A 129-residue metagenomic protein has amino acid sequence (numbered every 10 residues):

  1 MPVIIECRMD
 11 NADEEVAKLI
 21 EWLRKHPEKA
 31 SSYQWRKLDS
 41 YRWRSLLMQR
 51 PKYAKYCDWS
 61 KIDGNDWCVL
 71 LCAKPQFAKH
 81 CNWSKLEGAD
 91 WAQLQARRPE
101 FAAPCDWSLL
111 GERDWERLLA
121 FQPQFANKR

Functional and structural regions predicted by a protein language model:
M1-R129: Ankyrin repeat (ANK) tandem alpha-helical domains that serve as protein-protein interaction scaffolds, prominent
